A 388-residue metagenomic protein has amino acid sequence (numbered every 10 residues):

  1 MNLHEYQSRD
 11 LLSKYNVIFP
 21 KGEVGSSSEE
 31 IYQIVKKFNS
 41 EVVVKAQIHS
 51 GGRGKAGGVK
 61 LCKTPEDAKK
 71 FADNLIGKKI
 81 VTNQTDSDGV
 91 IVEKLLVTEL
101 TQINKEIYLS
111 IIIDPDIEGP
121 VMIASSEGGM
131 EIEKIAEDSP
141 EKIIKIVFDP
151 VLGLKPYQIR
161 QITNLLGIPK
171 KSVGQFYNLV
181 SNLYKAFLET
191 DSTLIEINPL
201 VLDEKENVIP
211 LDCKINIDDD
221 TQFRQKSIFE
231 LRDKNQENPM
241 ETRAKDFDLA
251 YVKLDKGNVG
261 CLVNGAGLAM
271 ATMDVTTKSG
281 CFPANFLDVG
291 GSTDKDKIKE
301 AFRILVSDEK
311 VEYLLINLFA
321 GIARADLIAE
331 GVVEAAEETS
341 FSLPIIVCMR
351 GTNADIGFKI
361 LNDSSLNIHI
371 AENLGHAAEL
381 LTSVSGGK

Functional and structural regions predicted by a protein language model:
M1-E196, V201-I316, E337, R350-S364 (+1 more regions): ATP-dependent carboxylate/acyl-activation modules
L109, R324-A335: Short Gly/Thr/Asp-enriched flexible loops that form oxyanion-binding sites at enzyme active sites
L318, S342-R350: Short internal beta-strands
G321: Catalytic core of bacterial c-di-GMP phosphodiesterases, primarily the EAL and HD-GYP domains, capturing alpha-helical
A329, V333, S342, A354-F358: Short amphipathic alpha-helical surface patches that serve as generic macromolecular interface elements
